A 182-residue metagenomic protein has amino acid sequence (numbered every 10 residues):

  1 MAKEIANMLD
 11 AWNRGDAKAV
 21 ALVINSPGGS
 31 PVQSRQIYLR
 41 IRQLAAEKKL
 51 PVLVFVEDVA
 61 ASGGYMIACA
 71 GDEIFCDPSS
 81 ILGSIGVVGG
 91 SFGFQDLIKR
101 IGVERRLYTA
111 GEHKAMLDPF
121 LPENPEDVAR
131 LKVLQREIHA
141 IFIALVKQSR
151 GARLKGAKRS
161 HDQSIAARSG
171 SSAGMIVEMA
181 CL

Functional and structural regions predicted by a protein language model:
M1-P51, V59-A152: Small-residue-centered hinge/linker elements
A17-K18, I176-L182: Short acidic amphipathic segments
V23, T109, K158, C181-L182: Short loop/turn and capping residues at structural boundaries
V54-A61, S160-S164: Glycine-rich beta-to-alpha transition loops that act as phosphate-gripper elements at the mouths of alpha/beta enzyme
M66-C69, S169-I176: Short helices/loops that flank or line small-molecule/ion binding pockets
D72-E73, V133, Q163, M175-M179: Well-ordered beta-strand positions
F142-A173: Secondary-structure end/capping motifs
